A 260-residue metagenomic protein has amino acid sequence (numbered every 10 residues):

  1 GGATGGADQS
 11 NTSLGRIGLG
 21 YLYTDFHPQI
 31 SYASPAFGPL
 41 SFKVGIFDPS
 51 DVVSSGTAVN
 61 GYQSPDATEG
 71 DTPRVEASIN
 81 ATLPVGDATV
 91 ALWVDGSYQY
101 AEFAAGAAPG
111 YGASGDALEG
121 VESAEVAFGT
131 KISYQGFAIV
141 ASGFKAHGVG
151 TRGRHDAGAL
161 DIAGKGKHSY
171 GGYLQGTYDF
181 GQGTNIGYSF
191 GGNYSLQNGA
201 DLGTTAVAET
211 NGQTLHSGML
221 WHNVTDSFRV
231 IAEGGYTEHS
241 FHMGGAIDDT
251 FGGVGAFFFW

Functional and structural regions predicted by a protein language model:
G1-V52, D71-P73, N80-G86, T130-Q135: Outer membrane beta-barrel
G20, T24-H27, E69-D71, T210-G212 (+1 more regions): Solvent-exposed loop/turn segments connecting transmembrane beta-strands in outer-membrane beta-barrel proteins
K43-F47, D95, V140-S142, I231-E233 (+1 more regions): Outer-envelope exported proteins of Gram-negative bacteria
D48-E69, V75: Surface-exposed, low-complexity loop segments enriched in small/polar and acidic residues
T57-D66, T82, P109, D201-T205 (+1 more regions): Solvent-exposed, low-complexity segments and loops of surface/extracellular structural proteins
A77-G218, H222: Detector for outer-membrane/organellar transmembrane beta-barrel domains, recognizing the amphipathic beta-strand
H216-G235: C-terminal closing repeat unit and adjoining cap/tail of repeat-based domains
D248-W260: Outer-membrane beta-barrel "beta-signal"
